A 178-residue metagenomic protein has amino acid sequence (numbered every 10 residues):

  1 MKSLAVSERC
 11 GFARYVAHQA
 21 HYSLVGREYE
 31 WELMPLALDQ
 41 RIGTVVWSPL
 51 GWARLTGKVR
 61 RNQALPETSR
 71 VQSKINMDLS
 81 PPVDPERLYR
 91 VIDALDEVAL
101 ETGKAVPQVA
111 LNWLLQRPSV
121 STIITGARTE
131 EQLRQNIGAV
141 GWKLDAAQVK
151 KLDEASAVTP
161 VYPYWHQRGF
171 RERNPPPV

Functional and structural regions predicted by a protein language model:
M1-E32: Glycine/proline-rich, positively charged, aromatic-decorated active-site loop/lid region on the catalytic face
F12, I42, K104, W142: Short glycine/serine/threonine/alanine-rich loop segments
A13-Q19, R41-V45, S121-I124: Structural preference for beta-strand elements that scaffold enzyme active sites
H18, A37, T44-W47, L95 (+3 more regions): Conserved, mostly hydrophobic/aromatic
A20-S23, P49-G51, R128: Active-site beta-loop-alpha junctions enriched in small/polar residues
Y29-S69, A105: Aromatic-lined glycan-binding groove of carbohydrate-active enzymes
D39, Q63-E101, Q116-V120, R128-E130 (+1 more regions): Terminal-tail/helix-coil boundary detector
